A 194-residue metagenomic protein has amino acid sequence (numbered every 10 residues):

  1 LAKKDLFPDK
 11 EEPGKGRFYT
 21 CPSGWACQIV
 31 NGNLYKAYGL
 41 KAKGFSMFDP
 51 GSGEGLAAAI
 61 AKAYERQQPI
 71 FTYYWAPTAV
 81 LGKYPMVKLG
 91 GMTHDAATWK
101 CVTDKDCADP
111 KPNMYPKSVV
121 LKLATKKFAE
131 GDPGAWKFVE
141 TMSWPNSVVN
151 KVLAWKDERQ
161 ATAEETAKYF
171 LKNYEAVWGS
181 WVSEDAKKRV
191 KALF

Functional and structural regions predicted by a protein language model:
L1, C27-L34, L56, A135-F138 (+2 more regions): Stable alpha-helical elements in mature extracytoplasmic
L1-Y19: A conserved helix-loop-strand patch within extracytoplasmic ligand-binding domains of the periplasmic binding
Y19-T98, V102: Ligand-binding pocket segment of bilobal, Venus flytrap-like solute-binding proteins
W25-A26, P50-E54, A129-P133, S143 (+1 more regions): Soluble non-cytosolic domains of exported or imported proteins
R66, M114-K117: A structural signal for short secondary-structure junctions
T103-P110: Immediate N-terminus of the mature polypeptide
K117-G131, A154-W155: A bilobed periplasmic-binding-protein/Venus flytrap-type ligand-binding module shared by bacterial periplasmic
F128, W136-F194: C-terminal functional modules
